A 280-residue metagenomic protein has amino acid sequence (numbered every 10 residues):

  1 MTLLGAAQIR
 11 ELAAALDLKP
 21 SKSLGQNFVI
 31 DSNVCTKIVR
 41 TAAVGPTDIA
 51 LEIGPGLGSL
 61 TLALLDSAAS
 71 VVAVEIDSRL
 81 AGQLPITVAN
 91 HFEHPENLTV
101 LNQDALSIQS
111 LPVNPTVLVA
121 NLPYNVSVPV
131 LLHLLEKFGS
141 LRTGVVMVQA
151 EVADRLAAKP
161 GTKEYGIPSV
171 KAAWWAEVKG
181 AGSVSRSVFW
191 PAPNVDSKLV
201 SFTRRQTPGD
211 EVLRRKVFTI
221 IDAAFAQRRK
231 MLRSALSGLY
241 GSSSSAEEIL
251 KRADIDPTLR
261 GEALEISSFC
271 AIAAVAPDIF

Functional and structural regions predicted by a protein language model:
M1-A223, K251, E262, A271-A274 (+1 more regions): Catalytic cores of RNA-modifying enzymes
A226: Active-site-proximal catalytic alpha-helix in oxidoreductases
S237-L239: Short helix-coil junctions and helix-kink-helix linkers
I255-S268: Catalytic core of IPPT-family isopentenyl/dimethylallyl transferases that prenylate adenosine-containing substrates
